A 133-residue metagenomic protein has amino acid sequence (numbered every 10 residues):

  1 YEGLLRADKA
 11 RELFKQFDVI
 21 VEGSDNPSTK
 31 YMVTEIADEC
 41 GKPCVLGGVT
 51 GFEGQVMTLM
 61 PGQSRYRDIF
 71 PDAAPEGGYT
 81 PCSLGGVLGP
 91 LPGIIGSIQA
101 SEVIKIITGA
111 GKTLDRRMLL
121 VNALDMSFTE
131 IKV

Functional and structural regions predicted by a protein language model:
Y1-A10: Conserved SAM/SAH-binding loop
K9-V19, S24-V133: Glycine-rich phosphate/adenylate-binding loop
